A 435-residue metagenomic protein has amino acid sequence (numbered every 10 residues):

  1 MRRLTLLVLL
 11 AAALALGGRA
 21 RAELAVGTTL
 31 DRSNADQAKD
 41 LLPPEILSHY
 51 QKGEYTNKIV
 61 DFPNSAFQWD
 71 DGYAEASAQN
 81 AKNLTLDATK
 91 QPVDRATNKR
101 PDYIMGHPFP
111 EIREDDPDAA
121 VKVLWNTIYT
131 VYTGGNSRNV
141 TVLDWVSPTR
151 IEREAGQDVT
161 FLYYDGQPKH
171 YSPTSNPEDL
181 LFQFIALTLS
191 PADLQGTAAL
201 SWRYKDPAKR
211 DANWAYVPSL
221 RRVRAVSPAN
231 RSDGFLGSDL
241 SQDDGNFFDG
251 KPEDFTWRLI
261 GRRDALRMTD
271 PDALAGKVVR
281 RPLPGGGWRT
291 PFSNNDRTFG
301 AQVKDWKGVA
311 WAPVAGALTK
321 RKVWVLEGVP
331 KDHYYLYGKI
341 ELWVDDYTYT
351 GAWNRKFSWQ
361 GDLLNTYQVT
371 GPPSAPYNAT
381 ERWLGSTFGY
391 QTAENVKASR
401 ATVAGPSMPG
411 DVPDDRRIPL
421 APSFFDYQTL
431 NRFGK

Functional and structural regions predicted by a protein language model:
M1-L7: Bacterial N-terminal signal peptides that target proteins for export
L7-A15: Bacterial N-terminal signal peptides
L16-A22: Sec/Tat signal peptide C-region and signal peptidase I cleavage site
A22-E111, R231-P313, K320-K322, S358-K435: Non-transmembrane domains of secretory- and envelope-associated proteins
E23-D211, V217: Solvent-exposed N-terminal domain segments of exported/luminal and surface proteins
D179-I185, D211, T319-E327, T350-N354: Short, hydrophobic/aromatic-rich segments at coil-to-beta transitions
Q195-A198, K209-R210, Y335-I340, A352 (+1 more regions): Short, surface-exposed coil-to-beta transition loops
W324-S358: Feature captures eukaryotic membrane-trafficking machinery centered on endolysosomal pathways and lysosome-related
